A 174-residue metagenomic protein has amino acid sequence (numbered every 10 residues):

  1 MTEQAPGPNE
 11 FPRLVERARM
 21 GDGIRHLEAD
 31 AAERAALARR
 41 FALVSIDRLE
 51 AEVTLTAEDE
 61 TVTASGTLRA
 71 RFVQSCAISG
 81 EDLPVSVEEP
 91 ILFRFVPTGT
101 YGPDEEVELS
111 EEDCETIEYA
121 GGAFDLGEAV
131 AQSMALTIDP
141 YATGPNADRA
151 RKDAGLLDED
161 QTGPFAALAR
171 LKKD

Functional and structural regions predicted by a protein language model:
M1-I24, E28, R94-D174: Charge-rich, low-complexity linker and terminal segments
M1-R69, V73: A positional/architectural concept
A32, T67, R71-Q74, S86 (+3 more regions): Charged, alpha-helix-enriched surfaces in structured cytosolic catalytic cores of large nucleotide-utilizing machines
R39-L43, A77-P84, L136, K173: Short, intrinsically disordered, mixed-charge
T63-D104: Helix-adjacent hinge/juxtasegments
